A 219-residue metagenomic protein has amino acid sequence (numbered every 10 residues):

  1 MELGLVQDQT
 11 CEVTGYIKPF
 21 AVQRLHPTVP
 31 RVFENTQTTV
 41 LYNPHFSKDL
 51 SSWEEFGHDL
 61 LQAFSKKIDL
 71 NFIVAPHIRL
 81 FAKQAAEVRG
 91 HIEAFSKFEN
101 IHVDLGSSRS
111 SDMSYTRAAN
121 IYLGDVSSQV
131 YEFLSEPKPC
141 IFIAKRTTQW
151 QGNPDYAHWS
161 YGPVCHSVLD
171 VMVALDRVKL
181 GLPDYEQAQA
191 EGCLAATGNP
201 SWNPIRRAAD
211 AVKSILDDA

Functional and structural regions predicted by a protein language model:
M1, A118-A119, P137, S160: Short, well-ordered alpha-helix to beta-strand connector turns
M1-A21: Active-site-proximal region of nucleotide-activated glycan assembly enzymes, centered on histidine/acidic-rich loops
L3-V6, F33, H91-E99, P154-A157: Short, conserved catalytic or adaptor-binding loops enriched in Gly and charged residues
V6-D8, S128-A196: Catalytic binding pocket for nucleotide-activated donors in carbohydrate/polymer assembly enzymes
I17-H91, D104, P163-C165, G198-R206: Conserved catalytic-core segment of nucleotide-activated headgroup transferases in glycan assembly
A86-Y131: Donor nucleotide-activated moiety binding/catalytic core segment of transferases that use nucleotide-activated donors
P200-A219: C-terminal alpha-helical cap of glycosyltransferases
